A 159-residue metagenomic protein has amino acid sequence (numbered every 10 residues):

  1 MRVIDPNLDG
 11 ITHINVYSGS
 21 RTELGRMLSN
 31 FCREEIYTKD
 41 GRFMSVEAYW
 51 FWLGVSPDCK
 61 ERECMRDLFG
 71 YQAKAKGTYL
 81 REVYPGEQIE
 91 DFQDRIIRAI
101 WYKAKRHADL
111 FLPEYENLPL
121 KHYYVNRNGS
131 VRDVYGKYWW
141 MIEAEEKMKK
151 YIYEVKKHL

Functional and structural regions predicted by a protein language model:
M1-L159: Charged, low-complexity intrinsically disordered segments
